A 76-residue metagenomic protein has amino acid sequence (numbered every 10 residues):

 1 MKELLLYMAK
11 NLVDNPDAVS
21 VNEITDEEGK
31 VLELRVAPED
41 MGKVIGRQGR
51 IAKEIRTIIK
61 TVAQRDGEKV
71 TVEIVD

Functional and structural regions predicted by a protein language model:
M1-K43, K53-D76: RNA-contacting regions in translation and RNA-metabolism proteins, encompassing KH/S1 modules where present
